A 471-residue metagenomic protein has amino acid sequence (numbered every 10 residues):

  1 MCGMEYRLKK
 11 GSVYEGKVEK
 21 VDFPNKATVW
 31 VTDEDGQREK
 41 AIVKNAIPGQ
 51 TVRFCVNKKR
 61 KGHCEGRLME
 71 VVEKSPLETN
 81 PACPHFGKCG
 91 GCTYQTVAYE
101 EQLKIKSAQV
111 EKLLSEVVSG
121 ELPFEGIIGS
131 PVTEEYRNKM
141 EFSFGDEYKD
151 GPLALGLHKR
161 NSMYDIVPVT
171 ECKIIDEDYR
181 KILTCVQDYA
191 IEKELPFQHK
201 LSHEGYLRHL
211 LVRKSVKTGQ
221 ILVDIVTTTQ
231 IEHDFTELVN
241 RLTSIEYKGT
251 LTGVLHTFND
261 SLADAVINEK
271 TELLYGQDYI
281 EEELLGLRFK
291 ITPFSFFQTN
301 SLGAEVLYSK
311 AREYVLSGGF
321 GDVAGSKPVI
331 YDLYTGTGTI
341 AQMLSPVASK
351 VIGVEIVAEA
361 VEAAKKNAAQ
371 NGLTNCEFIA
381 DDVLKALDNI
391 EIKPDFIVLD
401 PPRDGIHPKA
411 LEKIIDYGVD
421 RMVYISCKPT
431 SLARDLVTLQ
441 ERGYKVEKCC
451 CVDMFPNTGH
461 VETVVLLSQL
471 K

Functional and structural regions predicted by a protein language model:
M1-P81, H85, E377, K385: Terminal RNA-binding accessory module
C2-K10, E15, K20-A27, Q230-K471: Rossmann-like S-adenosyl-L-methionine
A27-D33, G156-K159, D224-V226, A364: Short, acidic/hydrophobic/Gly-rich beta-strand patch recurrent on exposed beta strands that often constitutes part
G49, I175, N300: Short, conserved phosphate/pyrophosphate- and ester-handling motifs at nucleotide-, phospho-/glycolipid
M69-P81, G90-P196, K217: Extended interfacial segments that mediate partner engagement and assembly in macromolecular machines
E125-T133, K200, H209, R213 (+1 more regions): Short, solvent-exposed loop/turn elements at beta->coil junctions and helix N-caps that rim active or binding pockets
Y164-R208, T229-L255: Internal alpha/beta scaffold segment
L211-S215, I221-I231: Carbohydrate-binding surface patches
